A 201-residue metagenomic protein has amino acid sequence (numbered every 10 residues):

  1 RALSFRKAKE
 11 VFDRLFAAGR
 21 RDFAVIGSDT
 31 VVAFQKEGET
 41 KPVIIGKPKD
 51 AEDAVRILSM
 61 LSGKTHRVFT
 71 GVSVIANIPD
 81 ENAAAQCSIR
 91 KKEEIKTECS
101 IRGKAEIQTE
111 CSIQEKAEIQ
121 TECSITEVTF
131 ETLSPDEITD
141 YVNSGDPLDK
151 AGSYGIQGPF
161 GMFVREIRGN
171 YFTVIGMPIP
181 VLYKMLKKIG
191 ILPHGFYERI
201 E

Functional and structural regions predicted by a protein language model:
R1-E201: Anionic-ligand binding patches
